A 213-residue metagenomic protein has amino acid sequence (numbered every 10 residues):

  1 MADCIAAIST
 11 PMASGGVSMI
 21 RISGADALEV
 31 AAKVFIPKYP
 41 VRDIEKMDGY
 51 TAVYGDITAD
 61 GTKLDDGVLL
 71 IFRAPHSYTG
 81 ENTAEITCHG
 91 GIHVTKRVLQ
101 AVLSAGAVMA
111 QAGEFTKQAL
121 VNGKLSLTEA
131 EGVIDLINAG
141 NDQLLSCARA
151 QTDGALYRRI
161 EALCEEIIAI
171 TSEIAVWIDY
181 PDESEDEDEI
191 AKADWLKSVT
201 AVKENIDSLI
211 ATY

Functional and structural regions predicted by a protein language model:
M1-I8, M12, D142-Y213: C-terminal-of-GTPase-core extension/linker across diverse P-loop GTPases
M1-S146, A150, G154: A glycine-rich (often HGG/GG-containing) alpha/beta subdomain
